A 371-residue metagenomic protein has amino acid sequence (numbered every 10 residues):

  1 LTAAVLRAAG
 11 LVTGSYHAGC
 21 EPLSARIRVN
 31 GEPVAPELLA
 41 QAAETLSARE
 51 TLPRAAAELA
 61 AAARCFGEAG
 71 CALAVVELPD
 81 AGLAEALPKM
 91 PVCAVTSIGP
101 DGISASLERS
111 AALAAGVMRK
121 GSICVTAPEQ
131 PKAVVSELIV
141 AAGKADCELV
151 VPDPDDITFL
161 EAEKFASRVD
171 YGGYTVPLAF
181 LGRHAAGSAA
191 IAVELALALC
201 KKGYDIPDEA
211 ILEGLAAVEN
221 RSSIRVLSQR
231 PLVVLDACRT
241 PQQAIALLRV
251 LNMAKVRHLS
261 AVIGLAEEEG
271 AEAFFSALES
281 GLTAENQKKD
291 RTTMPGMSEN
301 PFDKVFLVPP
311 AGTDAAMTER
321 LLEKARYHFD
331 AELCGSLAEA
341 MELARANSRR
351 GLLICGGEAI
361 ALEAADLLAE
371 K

Functional and structural regions predicted by a protein language model:
L1-T2, L6, L138, A364: Hydrophobic residues within alpha-helices that form the first helical element adjacent to the glycine-rich loop
A8-P91, P100-L107: ATP-dependent carboxylate-amine ligase catalytic core
Y16-A18, T126-Q130, I139-E163, A179-R183 (+6 more regions): Beta-strand->loop->alpha-helix junctions that form or flank phosphate-binding loops in nucleotide-handling enzymes
F66-A72, K202, M253-R257, A344-G351: Glycine-rich phosphate-binding loop signature in dinucleotide/nucleotide-binding domains
A72, E77, A84-T175, A189-E209: Acidic, Mg2+-coordinating active-site environments of NTP-dependent enzymes
L83-A94, I98-G102, R109, G173-N286 (+1 more regions): Nucleotide phosphate-binding/pyrophosphate-handling subdomain across enzymes that bind or process nucleotide phosphates
E129-D146, K164, L232-V233, A273-G351: C-terminal helical cap/extension that packs against the catalytic core of soluble nucleotide-cofactor enzymes
E339-A369: A glycine-rich beta-strand to alpha-helix segment that forms a phosphate/ribose-binding loop at ligand/cofactor sites
